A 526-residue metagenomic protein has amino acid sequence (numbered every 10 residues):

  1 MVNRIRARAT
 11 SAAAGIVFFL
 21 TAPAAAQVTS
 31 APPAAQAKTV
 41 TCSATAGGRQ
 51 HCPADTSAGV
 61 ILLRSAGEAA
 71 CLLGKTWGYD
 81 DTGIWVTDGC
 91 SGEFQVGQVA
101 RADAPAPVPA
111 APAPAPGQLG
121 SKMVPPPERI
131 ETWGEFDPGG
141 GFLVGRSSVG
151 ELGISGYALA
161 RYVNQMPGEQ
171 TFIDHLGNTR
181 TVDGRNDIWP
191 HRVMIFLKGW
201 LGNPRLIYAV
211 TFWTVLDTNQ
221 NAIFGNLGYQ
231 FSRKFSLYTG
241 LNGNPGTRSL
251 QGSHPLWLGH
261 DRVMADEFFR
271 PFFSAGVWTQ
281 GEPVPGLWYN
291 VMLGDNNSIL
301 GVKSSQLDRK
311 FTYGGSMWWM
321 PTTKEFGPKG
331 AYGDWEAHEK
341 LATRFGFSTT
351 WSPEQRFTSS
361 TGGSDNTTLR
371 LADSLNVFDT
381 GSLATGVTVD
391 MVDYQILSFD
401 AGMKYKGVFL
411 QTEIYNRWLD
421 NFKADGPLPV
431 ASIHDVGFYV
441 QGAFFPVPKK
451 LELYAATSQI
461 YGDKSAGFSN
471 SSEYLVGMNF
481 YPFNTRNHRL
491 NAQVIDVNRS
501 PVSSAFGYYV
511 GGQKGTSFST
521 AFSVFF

Functional and structural regions predicted by a protein language model:
V2-A13: Bacterial N-terminal signal peptides that target proteins for export
S11-A22: Bacterial N-terminal signal peptides
Q27-Q36, Q98-L159, M166-E169, G286 (+3 more regions): N-terminal periplasmic/intermembrane-space "pro-region" immediately following the signal or transit peptide
P33-R101: Extracellular, modular beta-sheet/disulfide-rich ectodomains of secreted and cell-surface proteins
M123-E131, P167, E339-F526: Outer-membrane beta-barrel pore domains
G141-P167, T171-F172, R180-I299, K303-E325 (+5 more regions): Outer membrane beta-barrel
D174-R180, L371-N376: A solvent-exposed, charged loop/short amphipathic helix patch at secondary-structure junctions
